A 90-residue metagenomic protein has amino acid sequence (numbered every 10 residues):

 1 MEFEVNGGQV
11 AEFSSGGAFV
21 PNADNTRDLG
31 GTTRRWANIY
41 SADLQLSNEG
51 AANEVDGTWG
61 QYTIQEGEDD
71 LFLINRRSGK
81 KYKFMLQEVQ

Functional and structural regions predicted by a protein language model:
M1-N6, V10-S15, F19-A23, D28-G31 (+5 more regions): Beta-strand-rich, repetitive solenoid scaffolds
